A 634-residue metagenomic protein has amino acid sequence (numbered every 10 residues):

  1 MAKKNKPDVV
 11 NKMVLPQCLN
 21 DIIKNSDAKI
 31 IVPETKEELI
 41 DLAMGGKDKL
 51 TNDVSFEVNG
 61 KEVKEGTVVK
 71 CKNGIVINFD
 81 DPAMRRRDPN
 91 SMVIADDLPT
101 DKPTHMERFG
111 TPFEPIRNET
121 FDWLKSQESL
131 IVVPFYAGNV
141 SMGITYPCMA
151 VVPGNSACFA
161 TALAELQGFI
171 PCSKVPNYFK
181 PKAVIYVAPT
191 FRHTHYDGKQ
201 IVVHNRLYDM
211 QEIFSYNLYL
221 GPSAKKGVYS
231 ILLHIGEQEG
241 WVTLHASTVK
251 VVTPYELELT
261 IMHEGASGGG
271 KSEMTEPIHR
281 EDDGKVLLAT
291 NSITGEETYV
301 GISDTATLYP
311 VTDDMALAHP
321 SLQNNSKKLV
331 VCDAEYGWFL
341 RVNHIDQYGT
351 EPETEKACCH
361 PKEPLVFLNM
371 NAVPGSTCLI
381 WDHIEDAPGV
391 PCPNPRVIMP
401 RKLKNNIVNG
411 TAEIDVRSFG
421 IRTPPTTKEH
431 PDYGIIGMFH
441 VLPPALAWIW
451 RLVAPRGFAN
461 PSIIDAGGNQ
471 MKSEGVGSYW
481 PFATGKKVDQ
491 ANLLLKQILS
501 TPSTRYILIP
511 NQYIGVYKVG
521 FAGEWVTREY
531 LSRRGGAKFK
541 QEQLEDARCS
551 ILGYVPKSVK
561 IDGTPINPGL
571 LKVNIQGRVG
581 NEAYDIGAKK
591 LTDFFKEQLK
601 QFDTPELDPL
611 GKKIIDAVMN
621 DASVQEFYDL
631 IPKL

Functional and structural regions predicted by a protein language model:
A2-E65, L340-L634: Conserved NTP phosphate-binding and transfer environment spanning the P-loop NTPase/kinase superfamily
A2-G221: Long, basic/Gly/Ser/Thr-rich N-terminal segments that mediate initial subcellular attachment or targeting
V140, G221, G269-S272, D282-G284 (+3 more regions): Flexible loop/turn segments at secondary-structure boundaries
G143-C148, T275-E276, S321-N325, H344 (+1 more regions): Short acidic, glycine/serine/threonine-rich loops at helix termini
G221-P254: N-terminal pre-Walker A segment at the start of P-loop NTPase domains
E256-V286: Glycine-rich phosphate-binding P-loop
T260-M262, N325-F339, F521-S532: Conserved, well-ordered active-site substructure
L287-L288, S292-D382: Conserved nucleotide-sensing/catalytic segment adjacent to the nucleotide-binding pocket in NTP-handling enzymes
